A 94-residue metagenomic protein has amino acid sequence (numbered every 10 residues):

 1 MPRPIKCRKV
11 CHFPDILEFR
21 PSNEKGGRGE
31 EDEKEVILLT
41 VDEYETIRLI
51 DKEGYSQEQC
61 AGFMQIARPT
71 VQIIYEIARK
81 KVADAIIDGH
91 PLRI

Functional and structural regions predicted by a protein language model:
P2-V41: Short, Lys/Arg-enriched anionic-surface-contact patches
T46-I47: Short alpha-helical "packing" element that flanks the helix-turn-helix/winged-helix DNA-binding module
I50-E53: Short helix-to-turn junction characteristic of helix-turn-helix DNA-binding domains, especially the helix
S56, Q65-T70: Helix-turn-helix DNA-binding motif, specifically the short coil turn and the N-cap/start of the second
G62: Alpha-helical residues within the helix-turn-helix
I74-I77: Residues within the DNA-recognition helix of helix-turn-helix
R79-I86: C-terminal flanking helix
